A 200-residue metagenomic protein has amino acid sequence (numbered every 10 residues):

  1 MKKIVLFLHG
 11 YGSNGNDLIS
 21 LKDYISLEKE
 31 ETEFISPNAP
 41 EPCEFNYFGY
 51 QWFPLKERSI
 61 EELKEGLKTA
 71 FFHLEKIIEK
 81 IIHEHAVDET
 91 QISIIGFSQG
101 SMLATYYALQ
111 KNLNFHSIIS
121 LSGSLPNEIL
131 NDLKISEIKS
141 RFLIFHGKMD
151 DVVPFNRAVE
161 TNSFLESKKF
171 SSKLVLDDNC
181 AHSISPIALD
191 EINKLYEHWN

Functional and structural regions predicted by a protein language model:
K2-V87: Serine-hydrolase catalytic machinery in alpha/beta-hydrolase-like enzymes
N16, D151-R157, S185: Conserved alpha/beta-hydrolase "acid-adjacent" motif
A86-G96: Alpha/beta-hydrolase fold nucleophile elbow
I94-G96, L121, F145: Short beta-strand immediately N-terminal to the catalytic nucleophile in serine-hydrolase-like folds
I95-G100, A104: Gly/Ala-rich beta-loop-alpha elbow adjacent to hydrolase catalytic centers
L113-P126: A conserved short beta-strand
L143, V159-N200: C-terminal catalytic histidine-bearing segment of alpha/beta-hydrolase fold enzymes
L143-H146, D150: Short beta-strand/loop motif that positions the catalytic acidic residue of the alpha/beta-hydrolase fold
